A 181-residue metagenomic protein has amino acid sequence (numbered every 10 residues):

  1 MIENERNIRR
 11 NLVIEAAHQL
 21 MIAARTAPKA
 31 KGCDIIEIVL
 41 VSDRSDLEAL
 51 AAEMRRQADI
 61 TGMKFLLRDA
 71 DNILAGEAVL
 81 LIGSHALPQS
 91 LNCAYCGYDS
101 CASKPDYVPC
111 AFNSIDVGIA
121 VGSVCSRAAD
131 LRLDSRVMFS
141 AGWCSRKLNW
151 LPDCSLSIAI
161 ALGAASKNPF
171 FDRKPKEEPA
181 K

Functional and structural regions predicted by a protein language model:
M1-K181: Acidic, surface-exposed loops and disordered segments
